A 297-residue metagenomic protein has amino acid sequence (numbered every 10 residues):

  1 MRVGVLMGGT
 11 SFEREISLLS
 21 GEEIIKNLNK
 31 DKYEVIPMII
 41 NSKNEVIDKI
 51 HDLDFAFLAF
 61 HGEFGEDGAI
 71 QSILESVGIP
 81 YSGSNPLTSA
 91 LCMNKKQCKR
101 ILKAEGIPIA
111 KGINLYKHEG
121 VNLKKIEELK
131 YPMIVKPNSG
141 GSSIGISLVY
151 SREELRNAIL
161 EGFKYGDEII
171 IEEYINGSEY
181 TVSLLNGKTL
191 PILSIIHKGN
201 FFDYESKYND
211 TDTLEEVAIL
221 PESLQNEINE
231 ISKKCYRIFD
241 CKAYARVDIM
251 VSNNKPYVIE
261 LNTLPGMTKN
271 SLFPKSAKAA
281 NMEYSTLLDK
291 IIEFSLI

Functional and structural regions predicted by a protein language model:
M1-M7, I50, L91-E172, N176-G177: Active-site nucleotide/adenylate-binding loops and adjacent lid/helix of ATP-dependent enzymes
M1-M93, Q97, Y116-K124, E293-F294: ATP-binding N-terminal substructure of ATP-dependent carboxylate-amine bond-forming enzymes
V35, P80-Y81, I109, M133 (+1 more regions): Hydrophobic beta-strand scaffold residues
Y150-E230, M250-V251, K255-Y257: Phosphate-binding site of ATP-dependent enzymes
E173, V182-L184, Y236-K269, A277: Conserved metal-phosphate-binding beta-hairpin within the catalytic cores of diverse ATP-dependent phosphoryl-transfer
N226-K233, S285-E293: Amphipathic alpha-helical segments that line or abut small-molecule/effector binding pockets and mediate allosteric
I238, S252-N253, K290-I297: Peripheral (often C-terminal) accessory segments that flank ATP-dependent C-N-forming ligase machineries
